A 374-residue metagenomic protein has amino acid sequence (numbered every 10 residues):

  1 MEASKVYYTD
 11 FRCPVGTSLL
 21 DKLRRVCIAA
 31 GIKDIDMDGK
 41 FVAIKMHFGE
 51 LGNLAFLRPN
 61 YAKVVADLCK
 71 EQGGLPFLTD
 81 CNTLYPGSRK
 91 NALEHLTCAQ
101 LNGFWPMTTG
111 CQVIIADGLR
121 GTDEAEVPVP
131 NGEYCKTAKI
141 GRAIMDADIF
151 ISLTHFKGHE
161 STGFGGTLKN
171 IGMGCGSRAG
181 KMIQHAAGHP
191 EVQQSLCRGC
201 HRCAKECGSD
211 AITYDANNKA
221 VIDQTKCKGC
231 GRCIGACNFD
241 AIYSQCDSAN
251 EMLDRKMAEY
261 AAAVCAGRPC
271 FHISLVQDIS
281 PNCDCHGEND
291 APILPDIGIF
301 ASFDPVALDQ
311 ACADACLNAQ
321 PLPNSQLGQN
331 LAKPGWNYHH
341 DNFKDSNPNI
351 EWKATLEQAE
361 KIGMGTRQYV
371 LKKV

Functional and structural regions predicted by a protein language model:
E2-N53, L57-Y61, E71-T79, Y85-V374: Extended, low-polarity segments enriched in aliphatic/aromatic residues
A66-D67: Terminal amphipathic helices with adjacent charged low-complexity linkers/tails
